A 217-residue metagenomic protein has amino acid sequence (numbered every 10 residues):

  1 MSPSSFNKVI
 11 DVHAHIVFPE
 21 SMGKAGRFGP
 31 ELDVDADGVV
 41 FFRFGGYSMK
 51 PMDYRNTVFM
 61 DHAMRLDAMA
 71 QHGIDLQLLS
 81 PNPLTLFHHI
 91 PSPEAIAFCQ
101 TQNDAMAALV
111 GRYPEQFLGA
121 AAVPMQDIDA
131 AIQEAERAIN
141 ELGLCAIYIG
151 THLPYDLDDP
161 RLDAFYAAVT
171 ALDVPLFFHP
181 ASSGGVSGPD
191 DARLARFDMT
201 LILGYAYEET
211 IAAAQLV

Functional and structural regions predicted by a protein language model:
M1-V217: Helix-coil boundary/capping segments in enzymes
